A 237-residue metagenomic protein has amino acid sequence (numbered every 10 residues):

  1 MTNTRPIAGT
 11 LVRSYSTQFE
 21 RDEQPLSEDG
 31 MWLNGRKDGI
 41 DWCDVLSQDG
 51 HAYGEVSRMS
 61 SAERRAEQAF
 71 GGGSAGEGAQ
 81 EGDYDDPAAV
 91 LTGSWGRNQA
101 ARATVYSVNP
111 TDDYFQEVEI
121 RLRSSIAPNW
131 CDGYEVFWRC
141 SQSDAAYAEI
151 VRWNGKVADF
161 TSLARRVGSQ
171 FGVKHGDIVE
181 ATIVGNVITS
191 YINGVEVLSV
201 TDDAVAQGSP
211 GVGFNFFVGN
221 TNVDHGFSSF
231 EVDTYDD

Functional and structural regions predicted by a protein language model:
T2-R36: Extracellular carbohydrate-recognition regions
F19, A101-A103, V173-S190: Short tryptophan-centered beta-strand motifs in secreted/extracellular beta-sheet-rich domains of glycan-recognition
R21-L26, N186, Y235-D237: Acidic glycine-/aspartate-rich tracts in secreted/extracellular proteins
P25-E67: Extracellular glycan-recognition surfaces and repeat-rich motifs
R58-V151: Secretory/extracellular carbohydrate-interaction modules and structurally similar beta-sandwich "look-alikes"
W153-E180: Short, aromatic/His-centered strand-loop micro-motif at the edge of beta-sheets
N154, D202-D237: Ligand-recognition surfaces built from glycine- and aromatic
V167, I192-G211: Short, solvent-exposed beta-strand-to-loop segments that form ligand-recognition rims of beta-rich domains
